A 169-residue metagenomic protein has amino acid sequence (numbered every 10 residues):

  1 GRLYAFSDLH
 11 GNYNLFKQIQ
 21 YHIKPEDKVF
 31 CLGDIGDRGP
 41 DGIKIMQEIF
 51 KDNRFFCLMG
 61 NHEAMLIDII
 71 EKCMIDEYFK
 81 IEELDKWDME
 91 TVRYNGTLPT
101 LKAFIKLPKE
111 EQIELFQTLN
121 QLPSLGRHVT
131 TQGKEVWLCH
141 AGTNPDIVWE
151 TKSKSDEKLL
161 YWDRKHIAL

Functional and structural regions predicted by a protein language model:
G1-E48: N-terminal active-site segment of His-dependent metallophosphoesterases
G1-Y4, R127-W137: Beta-strand-turn-beta hairpins that frame and shape the catalytic cleft of phosphate-ester-processing enzymes
L3, D27, R54-F55, V136: Short, conserved active-site loop motifs that form the nucleotide-linked donor/cofactor pocket
F6-S7, V29-G33, C57-N61, C139 (+1 more regions): Active-site neighborhood of phospho(di)ester-bond hydrolases with catalytic His/Asp-centered motifs
H10-G11, D37, E63-A64, G142-D146: Short, solvent-exposed loop/turn segments at secondary-structure junctions
K17, I67, V148: A short local structural element in Rossmann-fold oxidoreductases
G39-H128, Q132, K154, L159-A168: Active-site neighborhood of divalent metal-dependent phosphoester bond hydrolases
I147-S153: Cytochrome P450 core scaffold surrounding the K-helix E-X-X-R motif and the conserved "meander" helix-loop region
